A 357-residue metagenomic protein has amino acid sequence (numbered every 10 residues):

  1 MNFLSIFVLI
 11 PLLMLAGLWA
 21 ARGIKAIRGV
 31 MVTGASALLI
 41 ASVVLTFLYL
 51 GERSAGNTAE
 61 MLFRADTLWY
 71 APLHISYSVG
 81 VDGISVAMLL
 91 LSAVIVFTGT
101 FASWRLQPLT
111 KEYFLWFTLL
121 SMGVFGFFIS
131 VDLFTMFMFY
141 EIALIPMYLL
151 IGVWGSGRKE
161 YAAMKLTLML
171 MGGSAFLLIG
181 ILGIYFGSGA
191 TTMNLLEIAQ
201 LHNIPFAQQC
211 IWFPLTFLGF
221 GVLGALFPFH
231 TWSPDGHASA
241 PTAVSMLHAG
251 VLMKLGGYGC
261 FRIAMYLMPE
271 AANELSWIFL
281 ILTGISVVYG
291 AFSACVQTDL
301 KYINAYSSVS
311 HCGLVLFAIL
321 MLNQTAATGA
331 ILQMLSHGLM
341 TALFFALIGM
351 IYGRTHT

Functional and structural regions predicted by a protein language model:
N2-F3, L18-F101, R105-L115, N194-L196 (+1 more regions): Transmembrane helix-loop-helix hairpins at membrane boundaries of multipass inner-membrane proteins
S5-A20, V32-L45, L89-S103, L120-M122 (+5 more regions): Central hydrophobic cores of alpha-helical transmembrane segments in multi-pass inner-membrane proteins across all
L9, G80, F139: Generic enzyme active-site microenvironment
V30-I40, Y140-I142, M164-L177: Membrane-interface loop-to-helix entry segments
S78, F128, F137: Hydrophobic "anchor" residues on beta-strands that sit immediately upstream of conserved functional sites
T98-W104, M122-F134, M147-T357: Hydrophobic transmembrane alpha-helices and their helix-loop junctions in integral membrane proteins
L115-T118, L332: Alpha-helical transmembrane segments of multi-pass membrane proteins
